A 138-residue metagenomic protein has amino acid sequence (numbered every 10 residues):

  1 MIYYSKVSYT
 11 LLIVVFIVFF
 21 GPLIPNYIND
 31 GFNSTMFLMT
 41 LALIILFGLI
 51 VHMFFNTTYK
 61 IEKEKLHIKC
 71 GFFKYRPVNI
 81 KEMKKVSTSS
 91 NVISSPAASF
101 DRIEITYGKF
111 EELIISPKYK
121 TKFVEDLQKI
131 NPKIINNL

Functional and structural regions predicted by a protein language model:
M1-G31, F100-E104, E112: N-terminal membrane-targeting/pre-transmembrane regions
Y4-K6, L41-H52, I93-S95: Short, solvent-exposed secondary-structure boundary motifs
L23-N26, K118, K133: Hydrophobic residues in alpha-helical membrane-spanning segments
F32-A42: Hydrophobic alpha-helical transmembrane segments
L43-V78: Conserved beta-hairpin
V51, V124-L127: A generic alpha-helix structural signal
K69-K122, L138: Non-transmembrane, membrane-adjacent beta-strand/coil modules in membrane-associated proteins and peripheral
L127-L138: Charged phosphate-binding loop/patch that engages nucleotide di/tri-phosphates or the phosphate backbone of nucleic
